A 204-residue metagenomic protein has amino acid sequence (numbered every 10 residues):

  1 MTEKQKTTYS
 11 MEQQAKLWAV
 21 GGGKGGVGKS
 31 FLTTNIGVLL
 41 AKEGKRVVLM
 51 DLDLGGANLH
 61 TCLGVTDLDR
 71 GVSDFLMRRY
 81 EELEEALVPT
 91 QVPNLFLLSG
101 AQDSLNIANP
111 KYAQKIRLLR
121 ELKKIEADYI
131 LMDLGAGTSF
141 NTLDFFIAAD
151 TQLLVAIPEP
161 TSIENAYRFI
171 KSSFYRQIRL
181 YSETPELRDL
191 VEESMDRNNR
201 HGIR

Functional and structural regions predicted by a protein language model:
M1-G26, N35, L39-R46, E81-E85: Extreme N-terminal, non-catalytic leader segments that precede Walker-type/kinase nucleotide-binding cores
K29: Conserved lysine of the Walker
L32: Hydrophobic positions on the alpha1 helix immediately C-terminal to the Walker A/P-loop
R46-D51, V155: Short beta-strand "acidic-cap" motif of Rossmann-like dinucleotide-binding folds
V47, Y129, F146: Hydrophobic "anchor" residues on beta-strands that sit immediately upstream of conserved functional sites
L49-D128, T184, R188, S194-I203: P-loop/Walker-type NTP enzyme "switch/lid" segment
I125, G135-R204: Conserved catalytic-core segment of NTP-binding enzymes
